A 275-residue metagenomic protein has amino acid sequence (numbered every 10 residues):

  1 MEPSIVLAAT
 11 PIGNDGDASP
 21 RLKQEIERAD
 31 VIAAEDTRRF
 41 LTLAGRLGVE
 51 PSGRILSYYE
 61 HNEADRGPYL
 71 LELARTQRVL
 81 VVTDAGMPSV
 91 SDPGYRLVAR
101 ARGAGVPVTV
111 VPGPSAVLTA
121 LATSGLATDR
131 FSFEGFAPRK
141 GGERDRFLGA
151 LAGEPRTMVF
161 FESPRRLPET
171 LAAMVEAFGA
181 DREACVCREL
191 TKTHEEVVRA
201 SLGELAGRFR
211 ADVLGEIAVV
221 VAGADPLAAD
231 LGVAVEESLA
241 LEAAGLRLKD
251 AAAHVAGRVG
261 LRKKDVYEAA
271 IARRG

Functional and structural regions predicted by a protein language model:
M1-H61: Glycine-rich, flexible N-terminal cofactor/catalytic loop recognition
E2, R78, T157, F161-G275: A contiguous loop/helix-start segment that scaffolds small-molecule binding in enzyme catalytic cores
I5, F131-G153: A short, charged helix-loop
I26-I32, G105-T109, T157-M158: Short active-site oxyanion
A34, T83, V110-G113, F160 (+1 more regions): General beta-strand structural signal in soluble alpha/beta enzymes
L56-A64, A137-K140: Conserved helicase motor
G67-R75, A150, R210: Short amphipathic alpha-helix with an adjacent loop that forms part of the alpha/beta core around
R75-P138: Short glycine-cluster motifs
